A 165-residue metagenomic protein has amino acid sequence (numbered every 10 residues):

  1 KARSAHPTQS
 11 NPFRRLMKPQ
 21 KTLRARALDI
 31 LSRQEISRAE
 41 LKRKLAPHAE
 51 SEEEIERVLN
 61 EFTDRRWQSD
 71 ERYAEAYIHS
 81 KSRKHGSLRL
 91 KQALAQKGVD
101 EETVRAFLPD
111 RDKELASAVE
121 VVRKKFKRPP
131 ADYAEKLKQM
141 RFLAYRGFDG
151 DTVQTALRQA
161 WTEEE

Functional and structural regions predicted by a protein language model:
A2-A5: Acidic, Ala/Val/Gly-enriched low-complexity intrinsically disordered segments
P7-E165: An alpha-helical, amphipathic repeat domain used for nucleic-acid recognition, typified by the mTERF helical solenoid
